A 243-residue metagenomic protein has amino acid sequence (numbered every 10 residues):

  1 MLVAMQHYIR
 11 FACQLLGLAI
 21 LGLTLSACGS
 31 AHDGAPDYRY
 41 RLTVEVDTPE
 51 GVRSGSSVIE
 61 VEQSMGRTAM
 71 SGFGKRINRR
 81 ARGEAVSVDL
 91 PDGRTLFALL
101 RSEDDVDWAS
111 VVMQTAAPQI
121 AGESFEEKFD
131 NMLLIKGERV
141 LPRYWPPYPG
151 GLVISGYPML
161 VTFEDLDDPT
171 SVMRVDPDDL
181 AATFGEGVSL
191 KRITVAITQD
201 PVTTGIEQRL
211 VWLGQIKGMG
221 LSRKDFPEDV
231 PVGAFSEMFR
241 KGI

Functional and structural regions predicted by a protein language model:
A4-L16: Bacterial N-terminal signal peptides that target proteins for export
T24-A27: C-terminal motif of bacterial Sec signal peptides marking the signal peptidase cleavage site
G29-A31: Bacterial signal peptide processing site
D33-G34, R76: Short consensus segments that form the blades of beta-propeller domains, in both extracellular/periplasmic
A35-D37, A81: Short, surface-exposed loop/turn motifs at beta-strand boundaries within globular domains
Y38-S54: Post-signal peptide N-terminal segment of mature Sec-exported envelope proteins
E50-P169: Structured domain cores in non-transmembrane regions
D165-I243: Glycine-rich, aromatic-bearing surface loops/beta-hairpins
